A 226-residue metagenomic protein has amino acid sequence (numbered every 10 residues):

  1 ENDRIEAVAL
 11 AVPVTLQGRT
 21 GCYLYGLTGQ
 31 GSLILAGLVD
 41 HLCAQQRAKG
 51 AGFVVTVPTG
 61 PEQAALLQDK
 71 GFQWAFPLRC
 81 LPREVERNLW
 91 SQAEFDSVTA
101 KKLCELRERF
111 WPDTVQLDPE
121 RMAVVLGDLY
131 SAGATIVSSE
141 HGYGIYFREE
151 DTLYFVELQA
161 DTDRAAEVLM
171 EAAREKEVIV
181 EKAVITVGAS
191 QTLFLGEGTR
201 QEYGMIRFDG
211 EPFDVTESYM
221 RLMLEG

Functional and structural regions predicted by a protein language model:
E1-D40, S131-A165: Conserved donor-binding loop and adjoining core beta-sheet/short helix segment in diverse acyl/aminoacyl transferases
T28, V39-C43, A64, Q68: Short, well-ordered alpha-helical packing segments
G37-F53, V168-E181: Conserved acyl-CoA
R47, K70-Y154: Amide-forming acyltransferase catalytic core, primarily the GNAT-like/NAT-type and related acyltransferase folds
V54-V57, Q116, S138, I145 (+1 more regions): A structural signal for short, well-ordered beta-strand segments and their strand-loop junctions that often border
V57-G60, A64-Q92, Q159-D163, E171-G226: Active-site/acyl-donor-binding loops of N-acyltransferases
L103, A165-L169: Hydrophobic side chains in well-ordered alpha-helices
